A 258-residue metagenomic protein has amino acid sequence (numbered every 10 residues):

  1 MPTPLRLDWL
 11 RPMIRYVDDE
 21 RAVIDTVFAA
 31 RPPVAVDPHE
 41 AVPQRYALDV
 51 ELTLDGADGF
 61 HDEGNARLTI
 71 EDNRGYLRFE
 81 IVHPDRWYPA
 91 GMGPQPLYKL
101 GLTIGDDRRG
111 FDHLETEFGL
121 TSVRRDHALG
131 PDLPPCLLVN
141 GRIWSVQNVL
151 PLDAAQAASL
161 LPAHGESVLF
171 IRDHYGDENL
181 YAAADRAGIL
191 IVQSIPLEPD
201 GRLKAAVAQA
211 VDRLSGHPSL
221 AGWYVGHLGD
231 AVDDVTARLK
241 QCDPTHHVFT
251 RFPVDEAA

Functional and structural regions predicted by a protein language model:
M1-Q193, L203-A258: Secreted/periplasmic carbohydrate-active enzymes, especially glycoside hydrolases
P196-P199: Substrate-binding cleft and catalytic face of glycoside hydrolase catalytic domains, especially the flexible beta-alpha
